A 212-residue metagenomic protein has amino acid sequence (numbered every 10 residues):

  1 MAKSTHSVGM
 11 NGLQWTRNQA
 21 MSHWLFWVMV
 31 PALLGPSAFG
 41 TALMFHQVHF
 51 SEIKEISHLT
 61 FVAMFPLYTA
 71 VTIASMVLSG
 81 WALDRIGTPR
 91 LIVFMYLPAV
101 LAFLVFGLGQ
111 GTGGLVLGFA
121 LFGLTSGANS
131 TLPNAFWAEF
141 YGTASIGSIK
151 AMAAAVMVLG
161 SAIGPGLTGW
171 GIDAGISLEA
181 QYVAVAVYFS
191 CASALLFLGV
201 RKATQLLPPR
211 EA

Functional and structural regions predicted by a protein language model:
N18-S79: Extracytoplasmic gate region of multi-pass secondary transporters
S75-G87, I172-D173: Helix-to-loop junctions at the C-terminal end of transmembrane segments in multipass secondary transporters
R90-L104: Structural signature of the two symmetry-related core transmembrane helices
G113-L121: Paired small-residue
A128-Y141: Intracellular juxtamembrane helix-capping segments at the cytosolic ends of symmetry-related transmembrane helices
F140-G175: A late C-terminal transmembrane helix in Major Facilitator Superfamily
W170-Y188: A membrane-interface helix-boundary motif in multi-pass transporters
A184-A212: Multi-pass alpha-helical transporter architecture, strongest for 12-TM Major Facilitator/SLC carriers used
